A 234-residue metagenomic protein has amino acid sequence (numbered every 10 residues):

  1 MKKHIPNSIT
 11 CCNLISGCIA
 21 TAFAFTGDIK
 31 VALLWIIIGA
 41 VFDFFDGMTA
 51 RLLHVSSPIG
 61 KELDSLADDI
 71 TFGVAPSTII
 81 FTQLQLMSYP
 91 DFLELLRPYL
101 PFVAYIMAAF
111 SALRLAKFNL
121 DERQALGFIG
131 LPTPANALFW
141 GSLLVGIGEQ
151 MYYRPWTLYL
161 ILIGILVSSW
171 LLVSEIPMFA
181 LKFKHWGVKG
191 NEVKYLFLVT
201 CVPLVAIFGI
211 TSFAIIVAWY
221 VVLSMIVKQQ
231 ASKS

Functional and structural regions predicted by a protein language model:
M1-F44, I216, V227: Topogenic membrane-insertion module of multi-pass membrane proteins
M1-L14, R51-D69, L113-A135, I176-E192 (+1 more regions): Interhelical loop and helix-boundary elements at the membrane-water interface of polytopic inner-membrane proteins
N7-T10, L52-A116: Multi-pass membrane catalytic core of lipid/isoprenoid biosynthesis enzymes
I9-C12, A32-G39, V103-F110, N136 (+3 more regions): Hydrophobic alpha-helical transmembrane segments of polytopic
G17, I70, V74-I79, A135-W140: Hydrophobic alpha-helical segments within and immediately flanking transmembrane helices of multi-pass membrane proteins
C18-T21, I38, P76, A109-A112 (+3 more regions): Alpha-helical transmembrane segments of polytopic integral membrane proteins, especially the permease/helical cores
I19-L34, P76-F102, L143-L160, I207-I210: Helix-coil boundary and interhelical linker segments in multi-pass alpha-helical membrane proteins
A125-S234: C-terminal membrane-associated helical module and adjoining short loops/tails
